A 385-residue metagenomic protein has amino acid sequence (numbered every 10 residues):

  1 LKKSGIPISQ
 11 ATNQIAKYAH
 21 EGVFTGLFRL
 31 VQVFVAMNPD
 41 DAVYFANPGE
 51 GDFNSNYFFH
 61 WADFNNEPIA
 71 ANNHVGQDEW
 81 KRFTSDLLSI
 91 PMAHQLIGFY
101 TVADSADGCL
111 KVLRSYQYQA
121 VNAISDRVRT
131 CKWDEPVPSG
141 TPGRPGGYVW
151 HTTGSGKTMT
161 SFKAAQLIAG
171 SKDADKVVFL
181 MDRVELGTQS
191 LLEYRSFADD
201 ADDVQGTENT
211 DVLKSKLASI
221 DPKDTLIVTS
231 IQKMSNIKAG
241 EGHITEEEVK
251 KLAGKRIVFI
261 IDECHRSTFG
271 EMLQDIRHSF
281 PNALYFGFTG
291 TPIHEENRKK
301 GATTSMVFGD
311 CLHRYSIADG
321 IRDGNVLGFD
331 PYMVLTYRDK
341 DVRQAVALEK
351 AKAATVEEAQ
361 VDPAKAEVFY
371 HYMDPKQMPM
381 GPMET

Functional and structural regions predicted by a protein language model:
L1-K176, E185, Q189-D200, P222-K223 (+3 more regions): ATP-dependent helicase/translocase motor core
K3-G5, D40-V43, V184-L186, Q232-N236 (+3 more regions): Conserved nucleotide-binding/hydrolysis micro-motifs of P-loop NTPases
Y18-E21, R266-L284: Short, conserved "post-DEAD/DEAH" coupling segment immediately C-terminal to helicase motif II within the SF2/RecA-like
V35-M37, I227-S230, F259, L284-T289: Structural recognition of the conserved hydrophobic beta-strand(s) that form the central parallel beta-sheet of P-loop
T152-T153, E263-R266, S279-N297, G324: Conserved helicase ATPase motor motifs in RecA-like P-loop NTPase domains
T210-I227, K251: Conserved motor-coupling elements within RecA-like helicase/translocase cores
L226-I261, R266-D275: Conserved RecA-like ASCE ATPase "motif II neighborhood" in helicase/translocase motors
R298-T385: Interdomain helical connector at the RecA1-RecA2 junction of SF1/SF2 helicase-like NTPases
